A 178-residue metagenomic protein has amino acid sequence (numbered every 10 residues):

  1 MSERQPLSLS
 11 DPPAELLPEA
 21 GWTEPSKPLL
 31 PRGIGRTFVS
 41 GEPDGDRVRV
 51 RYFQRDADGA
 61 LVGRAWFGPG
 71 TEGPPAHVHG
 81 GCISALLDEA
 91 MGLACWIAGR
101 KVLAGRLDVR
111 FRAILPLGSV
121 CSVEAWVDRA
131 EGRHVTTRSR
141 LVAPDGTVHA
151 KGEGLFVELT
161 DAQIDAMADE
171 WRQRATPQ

Functional and structural regions predicted by a protein language model:
M1-L29, L115-L117, D128-Q178: HotDog/MaoC-like acyl-thioester-processing domains
R4-L9, E89-S122: Hydrophobic beta-strand-centered segment that forms part of the acyl-chain substrate-binding groove
L30-V39, C121-S122: Short Pro/Gly-enriched beta-strand edge/turn motifs at strand-loop
G35-V78: Catalytic strand-loop segment that frames the active site of acyl-thioester-processing enzymes
V48, G59-L61, C121, V135 (+1 more regions): Hydrophobic core residues within well-ordered beta-strands of beta-rich domains
F53-R55, W126-A130: Short beta-strand micro-motifs enriched in acidic
A60, G70, H77-V102: Active-site helix/loop of acyl-thioester processing domains in fatty-acid/polyketide metabolism, spanning hotdog-fold
R64-W66, D108-R110, E124-W126, R140 (+1 more regions): Residue-level recognition of well-ordered beta-strand positions that form the cores of beta-sheet-rich folds across
